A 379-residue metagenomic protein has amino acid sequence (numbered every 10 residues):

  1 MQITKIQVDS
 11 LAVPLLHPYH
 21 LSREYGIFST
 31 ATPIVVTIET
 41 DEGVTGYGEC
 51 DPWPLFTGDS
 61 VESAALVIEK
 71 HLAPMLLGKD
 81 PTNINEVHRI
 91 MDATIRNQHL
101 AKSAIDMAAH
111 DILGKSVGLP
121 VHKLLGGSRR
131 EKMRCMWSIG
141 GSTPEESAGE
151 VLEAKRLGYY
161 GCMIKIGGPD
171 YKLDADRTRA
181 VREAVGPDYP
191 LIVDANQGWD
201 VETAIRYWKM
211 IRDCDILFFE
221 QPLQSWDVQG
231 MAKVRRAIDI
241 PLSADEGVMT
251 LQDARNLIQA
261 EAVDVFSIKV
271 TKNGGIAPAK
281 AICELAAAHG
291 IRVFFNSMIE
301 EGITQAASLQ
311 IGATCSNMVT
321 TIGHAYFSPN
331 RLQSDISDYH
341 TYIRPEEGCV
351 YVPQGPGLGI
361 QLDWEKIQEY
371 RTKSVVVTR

Functional and structural regions predicted by a protein language model:
M1-Y47, D51-F56, N330-I336, V377: Structured beta-strand/loop patches that form or line metal/cofactor-binding pockets in enzymes
I3, V36, G43, L72 (+10 more regions): Conserved, mostly hydrophobic/aromatic
K5, E39-S116: Metal- or metallocofactor-binding catalytic centers and their adjacent structured scaffolds across diverse enzyme
D106-G140: Glycine-rich, aromatic-flanked loop segments that form ligand/cofactor-binding clefts across common enzyme folds
G126, R130-I238: Metal-dependent enolase-superfamily TIM-barrel catalytic cores that perform enediolate-based chemistry
K209, D215, W226-S243, V248-C349: Shared catalytic-loop signature of beta/alpha-barrel
N330-R379: C-terminal extensions of enzymes
